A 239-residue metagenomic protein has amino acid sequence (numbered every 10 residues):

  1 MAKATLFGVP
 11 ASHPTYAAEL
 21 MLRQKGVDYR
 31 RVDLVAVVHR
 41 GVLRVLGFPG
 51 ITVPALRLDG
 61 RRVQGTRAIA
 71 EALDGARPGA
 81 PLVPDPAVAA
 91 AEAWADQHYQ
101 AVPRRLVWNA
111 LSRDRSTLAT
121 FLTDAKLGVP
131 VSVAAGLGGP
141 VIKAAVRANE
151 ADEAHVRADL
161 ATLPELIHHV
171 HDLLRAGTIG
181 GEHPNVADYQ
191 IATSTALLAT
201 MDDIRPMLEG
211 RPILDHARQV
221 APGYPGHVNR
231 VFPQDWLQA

Functional and structural regions predicted by a protein language model:
M1-G128: GST-like domain detector, emphasizing the conserved glutathione-binding G-site in the N-terminal thioredoxin-like
Q64-G65, N185, R211-P212: Secondary-structure junction/capping motif
A70, D74, A89-E92, D96 (+4 more regions): Non-transmembrane alpha-helical segments in soluble domains of secreted/periplasmic/extracellular proteins
L82-W94, A134-A144, R230-A239: A short, terminal or domain-edge coil/loop segment
Q100-E209: GST-like fold's C-terminal all-alpha helical module
T195-A239: Long, positively charged, glycine-interspersed low-complexity recognition regions
